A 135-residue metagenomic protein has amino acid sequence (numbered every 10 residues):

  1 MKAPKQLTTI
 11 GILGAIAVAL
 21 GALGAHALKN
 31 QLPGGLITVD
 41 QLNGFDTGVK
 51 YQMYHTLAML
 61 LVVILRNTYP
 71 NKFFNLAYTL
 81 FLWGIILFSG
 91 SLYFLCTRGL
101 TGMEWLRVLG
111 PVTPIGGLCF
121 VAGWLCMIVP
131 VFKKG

Functional and structural regions predicted by a protein language model:
M1-G135: Polytopic transmembrane helical bundles with strong interfacial aromatic enrichment
